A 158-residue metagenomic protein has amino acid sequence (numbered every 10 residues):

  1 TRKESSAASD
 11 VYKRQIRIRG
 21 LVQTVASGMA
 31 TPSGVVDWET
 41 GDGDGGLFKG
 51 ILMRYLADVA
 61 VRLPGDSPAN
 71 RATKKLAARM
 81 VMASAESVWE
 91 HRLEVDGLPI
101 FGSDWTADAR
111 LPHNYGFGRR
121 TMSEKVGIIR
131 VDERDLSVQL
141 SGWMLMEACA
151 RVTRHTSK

Functional and structural regions predicted by a protein language model:
T1-A8, Y12: Single conserved hydrophobic/aromatic residue that forms the stacking wall/gate of nucleotide- or nucleobase-binding
I16-K158: CBM-like carbohydrate-recognition segments
